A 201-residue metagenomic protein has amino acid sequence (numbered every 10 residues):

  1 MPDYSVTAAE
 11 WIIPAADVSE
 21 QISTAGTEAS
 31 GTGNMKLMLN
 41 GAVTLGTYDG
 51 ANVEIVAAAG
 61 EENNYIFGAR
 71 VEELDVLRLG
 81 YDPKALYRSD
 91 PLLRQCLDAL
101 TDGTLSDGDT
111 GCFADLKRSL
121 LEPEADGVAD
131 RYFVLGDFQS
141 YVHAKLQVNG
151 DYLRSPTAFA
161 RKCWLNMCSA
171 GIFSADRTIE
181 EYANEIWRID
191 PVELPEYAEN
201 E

Functional and structural regions predicted by a protein language model:
M1-V6: Nucleotide-activated donor-binding/catalytic signature segment of Leloir-type glycosyltransferases, i.e., the conserved
A9: Acidic, amphipathic alpha-helical patches
I13-A16, E20-C163, M167-R177, E181-E201: Catalytic binding pocket for nucleotide-activated donors in carbohydrate/polymer assembly enzymes
